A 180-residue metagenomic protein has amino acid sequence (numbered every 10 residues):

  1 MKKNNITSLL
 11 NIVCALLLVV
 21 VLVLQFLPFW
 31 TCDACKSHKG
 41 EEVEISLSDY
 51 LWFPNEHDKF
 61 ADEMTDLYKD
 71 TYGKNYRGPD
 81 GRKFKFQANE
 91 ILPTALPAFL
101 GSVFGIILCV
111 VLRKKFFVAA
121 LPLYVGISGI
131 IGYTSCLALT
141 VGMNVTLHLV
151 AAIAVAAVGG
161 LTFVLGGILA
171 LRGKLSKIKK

Functional and structural regions predicted by a protein language model:
M1-D33: Hydrophobic secretory-pathway targeting helix
M1-I12, K36-E42, I168-K180: Intrinsically disordered terminal tails
K2-L9, K83-P93, K114, M143-L147 (+1 more regions): Membrane-interfacial loop-to-transmembrane-helix junctions in polytopic alpha-helical membrane proteins
L10-L17, T94, A98-G101, L121-V125 (+1 more regions): Hydrophobic alpha-helical transmembrane segments of polytopic
V21-P28, L108-C109, G132-T134, G166: Membrane-embedded alpha-helices of multi-pass membrane proteins, especially ion channels and transporters
L27-N89, T146: Long, glycine/tryptophan/cysteine-rich extracytoplasmic
N89-K115, L161: Selective detector of the "anchor" transmembrane alpha-helix that sits immediately C-terminal
A119-K180: Alpha-helical transmembrane segments of multi-pass integral membrane proteins, characterized by long hydrophobic
